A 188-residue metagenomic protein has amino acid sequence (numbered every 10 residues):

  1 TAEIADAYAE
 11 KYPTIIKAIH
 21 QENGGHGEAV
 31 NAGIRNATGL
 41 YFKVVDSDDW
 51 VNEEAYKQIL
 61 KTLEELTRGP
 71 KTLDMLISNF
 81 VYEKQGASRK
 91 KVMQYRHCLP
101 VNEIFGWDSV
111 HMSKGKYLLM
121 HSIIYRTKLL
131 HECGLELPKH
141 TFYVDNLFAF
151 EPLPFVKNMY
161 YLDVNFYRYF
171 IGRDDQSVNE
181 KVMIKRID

Functional and structural regions predicted by a protein language model:
T1-I19, E64: Acidic donor-binding segment of Leloir-type glycosyltransferases
E3-D6, N31, K57, F150: Active-site phosphate/pyrophosphate- and oxyanion-stabilizing loops and adjacent acidic/basic residues in soluble
I4, Q21-A37: Glycine-rich, basic loop-to-helix element that forms the pyrophosphate-binding segment of sugar-nucleotide handling
H26, W50-M159, Y167, D174-K181: Donor-binding/catalytic cores of nucleotide-activated saccharide and glycerol-phosphate transferases/polymerases
F42: Short aromatic/hydrophobic "clamp" motif used to bind/position activated sugar donors
V45-S47: Catalytic metal- and UDP-sugar-binding loop of GT-A-like glycosyltransferases, i.e., residues flanking the conserved
D188: Contiguous mid-protein beta-loop-alpha structural module that forms a pocket-lining wall or clamp of enzyme active
